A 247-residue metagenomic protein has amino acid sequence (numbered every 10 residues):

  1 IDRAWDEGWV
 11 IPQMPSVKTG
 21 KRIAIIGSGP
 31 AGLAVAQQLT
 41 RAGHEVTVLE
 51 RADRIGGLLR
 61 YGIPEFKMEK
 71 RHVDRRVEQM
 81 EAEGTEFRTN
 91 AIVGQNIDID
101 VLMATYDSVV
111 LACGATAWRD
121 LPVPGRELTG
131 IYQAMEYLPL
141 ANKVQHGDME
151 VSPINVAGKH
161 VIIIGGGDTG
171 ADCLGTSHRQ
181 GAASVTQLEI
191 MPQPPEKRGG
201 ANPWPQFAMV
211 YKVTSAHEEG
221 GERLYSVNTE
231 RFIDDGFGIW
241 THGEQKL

Functional and structural regions predicted by a protein language model:
I1-L247: Residues forming the flavin
